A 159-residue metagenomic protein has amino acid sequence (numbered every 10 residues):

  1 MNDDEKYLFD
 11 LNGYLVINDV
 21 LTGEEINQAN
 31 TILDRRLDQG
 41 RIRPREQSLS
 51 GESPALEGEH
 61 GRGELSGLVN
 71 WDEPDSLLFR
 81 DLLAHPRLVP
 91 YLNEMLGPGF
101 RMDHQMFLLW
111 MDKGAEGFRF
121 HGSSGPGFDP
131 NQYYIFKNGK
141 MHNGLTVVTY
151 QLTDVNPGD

Functional and structural regions predicted by a protein language model:
M1-N12, N18-G139: Non-heme Fe(II)-dependent double-stranded beta-helix
V16-I17, Y150: Short hydrophobic-aromatic micro-motifs
M106, G122-S124, T146, Y150-D154: Short, structured patches in soluble enzyme cores that scaffold and shape functional sites
Y134-G144, Q151-D159: Active-site region of the double-stranded beta-helix
